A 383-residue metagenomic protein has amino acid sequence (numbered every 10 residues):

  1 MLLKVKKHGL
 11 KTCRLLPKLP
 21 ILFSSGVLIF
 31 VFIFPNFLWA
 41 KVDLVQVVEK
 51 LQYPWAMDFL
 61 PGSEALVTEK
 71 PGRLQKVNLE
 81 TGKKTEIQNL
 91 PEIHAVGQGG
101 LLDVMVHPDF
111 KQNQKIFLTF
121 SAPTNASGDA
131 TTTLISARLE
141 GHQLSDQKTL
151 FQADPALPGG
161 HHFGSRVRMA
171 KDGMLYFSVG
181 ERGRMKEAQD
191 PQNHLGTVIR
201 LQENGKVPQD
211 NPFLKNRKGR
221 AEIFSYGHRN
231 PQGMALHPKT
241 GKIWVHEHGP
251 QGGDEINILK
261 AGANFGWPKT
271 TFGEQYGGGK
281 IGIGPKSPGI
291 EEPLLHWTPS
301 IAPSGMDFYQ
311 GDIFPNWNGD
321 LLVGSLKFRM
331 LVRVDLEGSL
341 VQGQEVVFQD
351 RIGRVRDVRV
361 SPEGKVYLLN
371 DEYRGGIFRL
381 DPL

Functional and structural regions predicted by a protein language model:
P20-N36: Bacterial N-terminal signal peptides
L38-M185, G233-L236, G241-G249, P299-E337 (+1 more regions): Acidic, Gly/Ser/Thr-rich repeat motifs that build Ca2+-stabilized beta-propeller blades
W39-D43, T81-E86, L139-K148, K206-G219 (+3 more regions): Beta-strand initiation motifs
I87-G99, Q147-G160, E203-F224, P268-W297: Surface-exposed loop and turn segments in beta-propeller and other repeat-based domains that flank or scaffold
T132-G141, Q192-E203, L259-K260: Beta-propeller blade signature
G219-I258: Repeat-solenoid scaffold signature
Q342-P362: Conserved blade-ending motifs and adjacent loop-strand segments that build the rim/top face of beta-propeller domains
